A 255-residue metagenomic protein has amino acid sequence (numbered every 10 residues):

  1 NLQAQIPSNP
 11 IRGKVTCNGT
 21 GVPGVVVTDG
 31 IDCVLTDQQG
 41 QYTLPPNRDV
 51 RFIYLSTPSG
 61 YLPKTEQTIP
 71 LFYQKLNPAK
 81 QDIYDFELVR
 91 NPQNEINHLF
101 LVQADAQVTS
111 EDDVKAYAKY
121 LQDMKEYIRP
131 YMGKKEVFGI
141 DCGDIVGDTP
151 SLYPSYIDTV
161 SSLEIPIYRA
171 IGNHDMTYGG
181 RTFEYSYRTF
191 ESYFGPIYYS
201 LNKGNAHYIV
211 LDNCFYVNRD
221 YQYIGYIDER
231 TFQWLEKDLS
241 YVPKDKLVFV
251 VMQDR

Functional and structural regions predicted by a protein language model:
I6-P10, C17, K64-Y153: N-terminal active-site segment of His-dependent metallophosphoesterases
S8-R12, T16-I31: Short, ordered, surface-exposed loop/turn motifs in non-cytosolic proteins
P23-P45: Short, acidic Ser/Thr/Gly-rich low-complexity loop/linker segments typical of extracellular and cell-surface proteins
D29, V50-K75: A short, solvent-exposed loop/turn motif at the edges and junctions of modular extracellular/periplasmic domains
S59-K64, K75, P150-K244: Extended active-site neighborhood of metal-dependent phosphoesterases/phosphodiesterases
N97-V108, N205-F215, F249-V251: Active-site-proximal beta-strand elements of phosphoester/diester hydrolases
D105, G139, D144, G172 (+3 more regions): Divalent metal-coordination and catalytic microenvironments
L239-R255: Short acidic, glycine-rich surface-loop motifs adjacent to enzyme active sites
